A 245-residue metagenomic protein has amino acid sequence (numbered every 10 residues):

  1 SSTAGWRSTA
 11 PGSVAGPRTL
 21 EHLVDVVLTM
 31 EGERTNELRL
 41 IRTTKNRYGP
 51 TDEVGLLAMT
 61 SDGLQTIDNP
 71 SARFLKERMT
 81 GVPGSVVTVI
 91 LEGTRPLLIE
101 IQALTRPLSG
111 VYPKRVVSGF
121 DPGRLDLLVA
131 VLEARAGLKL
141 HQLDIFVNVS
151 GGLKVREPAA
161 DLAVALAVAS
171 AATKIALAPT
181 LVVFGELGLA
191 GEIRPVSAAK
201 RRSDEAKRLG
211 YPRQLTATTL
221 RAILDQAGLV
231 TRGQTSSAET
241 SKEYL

Functional and structural regions predicted by a protein language model:
S1-L245: Peripheral, non-AAA+ core regions of ATP-driven protein-machinery
